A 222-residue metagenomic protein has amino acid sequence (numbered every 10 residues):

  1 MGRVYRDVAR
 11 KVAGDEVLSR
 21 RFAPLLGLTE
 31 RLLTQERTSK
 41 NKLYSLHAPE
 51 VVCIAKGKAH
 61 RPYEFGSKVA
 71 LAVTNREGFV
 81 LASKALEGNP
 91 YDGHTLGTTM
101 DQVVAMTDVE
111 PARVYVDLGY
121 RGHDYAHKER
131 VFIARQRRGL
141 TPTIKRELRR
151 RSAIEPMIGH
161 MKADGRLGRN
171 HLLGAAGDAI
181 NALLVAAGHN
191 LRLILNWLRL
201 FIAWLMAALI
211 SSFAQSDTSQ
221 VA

Functional and structural regions predicted by a protein language model:
M1-A112, Y125, G188: Polybasic low-complexity intrinsically disordered regions
M1-V4, R21-L33, Q136, I144-I154 (+2 more regions): Charged, low-complexity, helix-prone segments enriched in Lys/Glu/Asp/Gln
A105-L183: Helix-centered, glycine/charged polyanion-binding patches within enzymatic domains that contact phosphate-containing
D164, G168-H171, R192-A222: A short, flexible helix-boundary coil/loop motif
V185-R192: Charge-patterned, long linear interaction tracts outside catalytic cores
